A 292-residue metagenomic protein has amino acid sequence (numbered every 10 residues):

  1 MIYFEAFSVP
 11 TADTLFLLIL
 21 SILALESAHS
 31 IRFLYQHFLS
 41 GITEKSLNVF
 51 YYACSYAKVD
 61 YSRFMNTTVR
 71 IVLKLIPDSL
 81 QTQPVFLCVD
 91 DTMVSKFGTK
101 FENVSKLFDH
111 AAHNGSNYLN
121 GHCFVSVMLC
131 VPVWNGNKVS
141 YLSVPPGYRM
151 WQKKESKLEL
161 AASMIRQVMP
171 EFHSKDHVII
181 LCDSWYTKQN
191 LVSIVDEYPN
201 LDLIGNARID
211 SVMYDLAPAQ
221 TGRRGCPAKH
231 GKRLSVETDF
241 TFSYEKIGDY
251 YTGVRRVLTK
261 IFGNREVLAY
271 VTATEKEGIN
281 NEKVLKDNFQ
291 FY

Functional and structural regions predicted by a protein language model:
M1-I2, T82, K96, K100 (+1 more regions): Single, function-defining residue in the core of a domain
M1-L18: Basic, short loop/linker segments at the boundary and entry of helix-turn-helix/winged-helix-like folds
F7-T11, E26-T99, S105, V192 (+2 more regions): Electropositive nucleic-acid engagement tracts
V9, S21, V59, W151-E155: Charge-dense, low-complexity intrinsically disordered segments
F16-E26: Short, amphipathic alpha-helical "recognition" segments used to contact nucleic acids or chromatin
S21, S55-K138, P146, E245-R256: Active-site-proximal, Lys/Arg-enriched surface segment that forms a nucleic-acid-binding/basic interface patch
I22, F38, V72-S79, V131 (+2 more regions): Hydrophobic, Leu/Ile/Phe/Ala-enriched alpha-helical segments that form helix-helix packing faces
